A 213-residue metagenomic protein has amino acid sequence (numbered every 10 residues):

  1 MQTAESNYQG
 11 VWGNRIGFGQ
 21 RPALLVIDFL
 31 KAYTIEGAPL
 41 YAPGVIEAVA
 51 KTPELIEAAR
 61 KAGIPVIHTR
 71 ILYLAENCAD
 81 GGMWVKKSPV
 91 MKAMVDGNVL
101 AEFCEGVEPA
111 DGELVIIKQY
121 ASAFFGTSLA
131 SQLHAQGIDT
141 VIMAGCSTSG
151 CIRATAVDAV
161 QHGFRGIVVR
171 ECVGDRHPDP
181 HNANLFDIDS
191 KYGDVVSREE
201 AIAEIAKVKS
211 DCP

Functional and structural regions predicted by a protein language model:
M1-A110, L114, E204-P213: Active-site acidic carboxylates
K61-I64, G137, G163: Glycine-centered short loops/turns at secondary-structure junctions
G97-G145: Internal catalytic-core helix/loop-beta-alpha segment that presents or stabilizes conserved functional determinants
I116, D194-A201: Short acidic-hydrophobic, aromatic-tinged amphipathic segments that line or gate anion-handling sites
I142-G145, G163-P178: A short glycine-rich beta-strand->turn/loop micro-motif centered on a GG-aromatic cluster
T148-T155: Short glycine/serine/threonine-rich phosphate/pyrophosphate-binding segments that cradle anionic phosphate groups
R176-D189: Active-site-proximal loop->helix
